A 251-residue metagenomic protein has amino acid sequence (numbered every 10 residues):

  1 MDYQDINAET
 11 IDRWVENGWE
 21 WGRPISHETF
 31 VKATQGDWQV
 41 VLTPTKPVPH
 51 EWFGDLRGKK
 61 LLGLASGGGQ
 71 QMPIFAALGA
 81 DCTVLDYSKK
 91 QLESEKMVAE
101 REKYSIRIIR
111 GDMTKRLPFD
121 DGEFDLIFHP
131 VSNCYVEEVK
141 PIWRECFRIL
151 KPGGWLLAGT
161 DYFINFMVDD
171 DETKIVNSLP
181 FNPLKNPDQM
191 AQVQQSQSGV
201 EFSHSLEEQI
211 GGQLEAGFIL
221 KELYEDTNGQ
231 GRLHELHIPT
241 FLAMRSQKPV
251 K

Functional and structural regions predicted by a protein language model:
P24-K59: Conserved alpha-helix/loop element of class I SAM-dependent methyltransferases that forms part of the SAM/SAH-binding
K59-R116: Class I SAM-dependent methyltransferase SAM/SAH-binding core
T114-I127: A short acidic, Gly/Pro-enriched loop at the edge of an enzyme's catalytic core that lines a small-molecule cofactor
D125-K140: A short SAM/SAH-binding and catalytic strip from SAM-dependent methyltransferases
K140-W155: A short glycine-rich, Lys/Arg-flanked "PGG" loop and its adjoining helix->strand segment in the class I
W155-Q189: Conserved class I S-adenosyl-L-methionine
V200-L223: Short alpha-helix
A216-F218, R232-K251: Core SAM-dependent methyltransferase catalytic element
